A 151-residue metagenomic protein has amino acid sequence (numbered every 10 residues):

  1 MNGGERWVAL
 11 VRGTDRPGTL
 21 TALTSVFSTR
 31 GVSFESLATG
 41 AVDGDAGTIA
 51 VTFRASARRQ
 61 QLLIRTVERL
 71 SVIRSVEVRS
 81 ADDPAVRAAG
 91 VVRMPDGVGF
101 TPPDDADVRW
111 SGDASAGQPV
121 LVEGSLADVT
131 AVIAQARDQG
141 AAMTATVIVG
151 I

Functional and structural regions predicted by a protein language model:
M1-G47, A55-I151: Long, contiguous binding/interaction regions
